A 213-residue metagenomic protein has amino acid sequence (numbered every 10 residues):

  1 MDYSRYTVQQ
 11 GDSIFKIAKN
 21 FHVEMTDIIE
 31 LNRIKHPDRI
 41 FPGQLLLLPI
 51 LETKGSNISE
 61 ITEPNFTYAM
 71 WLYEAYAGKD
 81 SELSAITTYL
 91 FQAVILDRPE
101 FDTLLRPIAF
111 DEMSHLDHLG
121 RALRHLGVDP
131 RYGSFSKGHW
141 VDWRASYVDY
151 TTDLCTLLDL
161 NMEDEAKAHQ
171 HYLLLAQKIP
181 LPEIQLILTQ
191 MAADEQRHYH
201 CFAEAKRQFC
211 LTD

Functional and structural regions predicted by a protein language model:
M1-H22, Q44: Primarily a LysM-type cell-wall glycan-binding module
I14, M25, L119: Generic structural marker for isolated residues within well-ordered, non-membrane alpha-helices of soluble domains
V23-L31: Short, structured beta-strand/loop micro-motifs enriched in basic residues and often containing a Trp
I34-K35, P180: Short solvent-exposed coil/turn linkers within tandem alpha-helical repeat scaffolds
I40-P49, F202: Generic detector of short, aliphatic-rich beta-strand segments that form the cores of beta-sheets in diverse domain
E52-D213: Non-heme di-metal
